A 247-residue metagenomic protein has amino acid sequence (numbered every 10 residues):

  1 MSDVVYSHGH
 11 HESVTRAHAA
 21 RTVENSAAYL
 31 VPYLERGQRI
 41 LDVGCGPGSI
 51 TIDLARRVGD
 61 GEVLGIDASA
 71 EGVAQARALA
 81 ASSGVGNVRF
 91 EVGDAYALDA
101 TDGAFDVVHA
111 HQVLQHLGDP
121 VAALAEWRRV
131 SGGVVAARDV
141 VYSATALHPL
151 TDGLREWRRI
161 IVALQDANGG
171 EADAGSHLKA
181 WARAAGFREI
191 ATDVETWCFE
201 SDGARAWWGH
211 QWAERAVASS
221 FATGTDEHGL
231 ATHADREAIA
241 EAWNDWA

Functional and structural regions predicted by a protein language model:
D3, E12, E189-A247: C-terminal helical/coil "lid" or tail adjacent to the Rossmann-like core of SAM-dependent
D3-T22: Class I SAM-dependent methyltransferase Rossmann-like catalytic core, especially the SAM/SAH-binding loop
A20-R36, D53: Conserved alpha-helix/loop element of class I SAM-dependent methyltransferases that forms part of the SAM/SAH-binding
L41-V43, P47-A97: Class I SAM-dependent methyltransferase SAM/SAH-binding core
H109: A conserved beta-strand element that flanks and buttresses the S-adenosyl-L-methionine
Q112-H116: A short His-aromatic
V121-V134: A short glycine-rich, Lys/Arg-flanked "PGG" loop and its adjoining helix->strand segment in the class I
V134-A204: Conserved catalytic/acceptor-binding region of the Class I
